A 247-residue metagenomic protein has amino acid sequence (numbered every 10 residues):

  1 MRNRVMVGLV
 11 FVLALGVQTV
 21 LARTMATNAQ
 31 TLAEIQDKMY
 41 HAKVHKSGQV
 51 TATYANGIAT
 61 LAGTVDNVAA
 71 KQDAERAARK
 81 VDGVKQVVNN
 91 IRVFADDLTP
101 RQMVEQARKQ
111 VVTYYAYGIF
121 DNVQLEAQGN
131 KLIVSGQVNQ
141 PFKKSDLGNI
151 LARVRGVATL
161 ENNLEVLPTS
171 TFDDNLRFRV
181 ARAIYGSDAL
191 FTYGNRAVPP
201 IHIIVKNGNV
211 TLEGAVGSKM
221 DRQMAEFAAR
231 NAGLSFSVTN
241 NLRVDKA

Functional and structural regions predicted by a protein language model:
R2-A247: N-terminal targeting leaders
